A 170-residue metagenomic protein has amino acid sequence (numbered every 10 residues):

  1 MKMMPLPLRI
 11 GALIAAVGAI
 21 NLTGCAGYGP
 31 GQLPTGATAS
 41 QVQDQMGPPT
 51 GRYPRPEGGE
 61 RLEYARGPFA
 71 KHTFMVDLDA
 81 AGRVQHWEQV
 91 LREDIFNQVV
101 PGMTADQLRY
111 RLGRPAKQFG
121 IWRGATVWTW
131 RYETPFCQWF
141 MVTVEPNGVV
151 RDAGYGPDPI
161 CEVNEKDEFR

Functional and structural regions predicted by a protein language model:
K2-I14: Bacterial N-terminal signal peptides that target proteins for export
A19-L22: Bacterial Sec-type N-terminal signal peptides, specifically the leucine/valine-rich hydrophobic h-region
Y28-G31, D94-N97: Short, recurring structural edge motifs at helix starts
G29-A81, M103-R170: A cross-family detector of function-defining hotspots
E60-Y64, V90-I95: N-terminal post-signal-peptidase region of extra-cytosolic proteins
